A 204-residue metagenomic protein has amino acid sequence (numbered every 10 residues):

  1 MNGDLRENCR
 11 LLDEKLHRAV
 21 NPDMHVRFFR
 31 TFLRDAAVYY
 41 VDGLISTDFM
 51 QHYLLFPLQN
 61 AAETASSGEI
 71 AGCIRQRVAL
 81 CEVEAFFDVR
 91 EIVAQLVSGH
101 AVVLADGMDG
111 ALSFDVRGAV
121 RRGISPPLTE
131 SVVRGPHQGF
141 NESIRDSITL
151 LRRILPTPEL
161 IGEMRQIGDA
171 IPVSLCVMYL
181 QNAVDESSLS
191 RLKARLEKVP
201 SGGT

Functional and structural regions predicted by a protein language model:
M1-T204: Membrane-embedded alpha-helical signal segments
